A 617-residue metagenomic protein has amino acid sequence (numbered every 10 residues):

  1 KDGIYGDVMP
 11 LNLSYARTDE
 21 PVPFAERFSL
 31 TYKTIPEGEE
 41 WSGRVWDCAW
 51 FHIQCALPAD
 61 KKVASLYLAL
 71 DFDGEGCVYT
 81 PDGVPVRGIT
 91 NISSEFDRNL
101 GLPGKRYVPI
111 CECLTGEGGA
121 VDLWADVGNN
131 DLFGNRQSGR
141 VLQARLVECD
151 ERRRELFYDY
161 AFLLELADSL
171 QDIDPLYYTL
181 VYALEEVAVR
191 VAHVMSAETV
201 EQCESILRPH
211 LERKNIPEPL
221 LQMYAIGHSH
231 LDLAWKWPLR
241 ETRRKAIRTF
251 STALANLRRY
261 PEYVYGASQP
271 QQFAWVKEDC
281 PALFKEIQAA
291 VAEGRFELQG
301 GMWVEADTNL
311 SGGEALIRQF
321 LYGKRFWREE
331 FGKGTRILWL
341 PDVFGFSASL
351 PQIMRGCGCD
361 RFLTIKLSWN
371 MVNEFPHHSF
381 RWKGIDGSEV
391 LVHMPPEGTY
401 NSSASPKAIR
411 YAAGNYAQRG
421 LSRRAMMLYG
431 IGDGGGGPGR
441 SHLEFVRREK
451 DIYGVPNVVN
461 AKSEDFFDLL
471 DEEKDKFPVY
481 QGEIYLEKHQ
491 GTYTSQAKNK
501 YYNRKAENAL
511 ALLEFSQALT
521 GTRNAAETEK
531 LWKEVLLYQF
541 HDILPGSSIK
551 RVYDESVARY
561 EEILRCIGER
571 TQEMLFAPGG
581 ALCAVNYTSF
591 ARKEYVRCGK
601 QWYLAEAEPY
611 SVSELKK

Functional and structural regions predicted by a protein language model:
K1-S29, G74-E75, P81, C113-C583 (+1 more regions): Catalytic-domain carbohydrate-binding cleft regions of carbohydrate-active enzymes
W41-A59: Short beta-strands within extracellular/lumenal beta-sheet-rich domains
R44-W46, K61, G101-P103, L114-G118 (+2 more regions): Surface-exposed coil/turn segments at beta-strand junctions on protein surfaces, enriched
C55, K62-D73: A short beta-strand element within beta-rich, extracytoplasmic domains of secreted/secretory-pathway proteins
C55-A59, L582-F590, V596: Asparagine-centered strand-capping/turn motif at beta-strand->loop junctions
L70-G88, R597-A607: Solvent-exposed beta-hairpin/edge-strand motifs
E95-T115, G128-N130: Beta-sandwich interaction modules
S589-K617: C-terminal beta-sandwich/jelly-roll accessory domains of carbohydrate-active enzymes
